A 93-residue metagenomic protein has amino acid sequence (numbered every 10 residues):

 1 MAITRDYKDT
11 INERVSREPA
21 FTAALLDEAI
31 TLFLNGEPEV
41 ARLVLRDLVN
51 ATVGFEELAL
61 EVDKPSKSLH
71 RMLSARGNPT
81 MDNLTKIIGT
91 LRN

Functional and structural regions predicted by a protein language model:
M1-V44: N-terminal flexible/basic segments that precede or flank functional cores
S16, A20, N35, N50-V53 (+2 more regions): Residues in soluble alpha-helical coiled-coils and helical-bundle/repeat scaffolds
V44, E57, S68, K86-T90: Generic beta-strand or strand-like secondary-structure segments
A51-R71: Short alpha-helical DNA-recognition segment
R76-G89: Short, basic-rich loop-to-helix N-cap that marks the start of a DNA-contacting helix
